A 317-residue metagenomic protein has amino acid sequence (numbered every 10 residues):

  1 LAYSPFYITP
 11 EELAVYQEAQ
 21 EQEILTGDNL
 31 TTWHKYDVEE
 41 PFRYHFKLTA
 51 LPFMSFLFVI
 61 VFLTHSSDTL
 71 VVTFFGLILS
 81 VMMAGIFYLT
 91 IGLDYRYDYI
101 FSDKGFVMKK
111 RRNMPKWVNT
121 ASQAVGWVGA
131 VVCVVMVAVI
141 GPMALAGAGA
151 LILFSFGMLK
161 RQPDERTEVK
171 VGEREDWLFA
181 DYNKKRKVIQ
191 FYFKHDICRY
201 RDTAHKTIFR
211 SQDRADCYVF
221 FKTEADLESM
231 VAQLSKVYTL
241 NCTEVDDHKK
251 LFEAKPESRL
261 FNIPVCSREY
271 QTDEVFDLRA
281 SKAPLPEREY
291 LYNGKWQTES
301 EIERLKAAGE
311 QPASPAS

Functional and structural regions predicted by a protein language model:
L1-F56, M83, Y88-I91, R96-V125: N-terminal membrane-targeting/pre-transmembrane regions
L1-L25, V171-S317: Terminal and domain-flanking low-complexity segments
F42-R43, S66-F74, P142-A146: Structural motif marking the loop-to-transmembrane transition
F53-I60, L79-M83, G126-V135: Hydrophobic, membrane-inserted alpha-helices
F58-S67, M136-G141: Juxtamembrane "helix-exit" motif on the non-cytosolic side of transmembrane helices
L63-D94: Hydrophobic alpha-helical membrane-embedded segments
G92-D94, K110-V128, F154-V188, H195-I197: Phosphoinositide-binding peripheral membrane targeting modules
V132-D164, R210-A232: Hydrophobic alpha-helical transmembrane segments and immediately flanking/interface helices in integral membrane
